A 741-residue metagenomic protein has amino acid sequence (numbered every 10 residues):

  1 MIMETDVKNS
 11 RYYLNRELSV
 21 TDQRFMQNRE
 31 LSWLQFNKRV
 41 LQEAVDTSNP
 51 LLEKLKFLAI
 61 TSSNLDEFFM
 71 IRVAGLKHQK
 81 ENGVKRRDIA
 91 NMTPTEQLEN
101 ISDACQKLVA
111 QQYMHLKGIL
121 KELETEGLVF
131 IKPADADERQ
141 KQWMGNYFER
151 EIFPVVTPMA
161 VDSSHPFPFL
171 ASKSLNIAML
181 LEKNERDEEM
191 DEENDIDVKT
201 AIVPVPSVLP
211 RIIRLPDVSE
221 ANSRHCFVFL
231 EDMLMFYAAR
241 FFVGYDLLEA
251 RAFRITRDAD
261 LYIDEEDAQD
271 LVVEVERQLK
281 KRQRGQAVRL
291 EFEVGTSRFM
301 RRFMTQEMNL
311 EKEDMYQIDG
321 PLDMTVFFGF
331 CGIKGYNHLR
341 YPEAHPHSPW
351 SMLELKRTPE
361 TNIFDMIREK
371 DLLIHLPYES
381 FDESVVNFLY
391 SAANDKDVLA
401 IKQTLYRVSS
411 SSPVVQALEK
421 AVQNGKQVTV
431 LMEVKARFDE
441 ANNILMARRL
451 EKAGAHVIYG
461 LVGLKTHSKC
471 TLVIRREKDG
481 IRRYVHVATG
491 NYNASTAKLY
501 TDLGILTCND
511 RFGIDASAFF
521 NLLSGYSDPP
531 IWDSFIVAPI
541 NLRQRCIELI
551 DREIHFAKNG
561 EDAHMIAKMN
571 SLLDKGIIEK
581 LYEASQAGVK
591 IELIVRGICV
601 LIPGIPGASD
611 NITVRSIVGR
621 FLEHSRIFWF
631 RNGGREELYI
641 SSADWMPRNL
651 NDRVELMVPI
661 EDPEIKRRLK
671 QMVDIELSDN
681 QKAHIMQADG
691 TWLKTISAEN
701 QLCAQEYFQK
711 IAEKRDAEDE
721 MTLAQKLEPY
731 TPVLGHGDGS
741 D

Functional and structural regions predicted by a protein language model:
I2-M565, E583-A587, C599-D741: N-terminal localization/anchoring segments of enzymes in phospholipid and broader phosphate metabolism
N570: Cofactor-pocket helix-loop regions in the catalytic cores of large enzyme subunits
K575-I578, Y582: Glycine/threonine-rich ATP-lid/beta-loop region of ATP-binding domains
K590-I594: Hydrophobic alpha/beta core scaffold segments
